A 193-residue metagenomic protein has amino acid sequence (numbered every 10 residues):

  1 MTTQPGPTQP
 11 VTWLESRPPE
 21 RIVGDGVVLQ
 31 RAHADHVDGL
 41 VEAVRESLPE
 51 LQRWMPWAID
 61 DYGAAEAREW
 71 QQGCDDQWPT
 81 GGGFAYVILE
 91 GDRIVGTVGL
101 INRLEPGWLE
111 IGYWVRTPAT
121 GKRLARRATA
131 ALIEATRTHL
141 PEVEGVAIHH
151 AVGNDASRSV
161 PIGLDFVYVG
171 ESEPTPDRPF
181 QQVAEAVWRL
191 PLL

Functional and structural regions predicted by a protein language model:
M1-G39, A43-E50, A85-L193: Acyl-donor (CoA/ACP) binding surface of acyl/acetyltransferases
A34, R45, D61-R68, G82: Generic alpha-helical scaffold signal
E50, E69, G73, Q77 (+1 more regions): Solvent-exposed, charged/polar functional surfaces in cytosolic regulatory/catalytic domains
Q52-Q72: Conserved GNAT-fold acetyl-CoA-binding loop/helix
W54-W57, W78, W114, W188: Tryptophan-centered motif/residue detector
I59-D61, Q72-Y86: A short helix-loop-beta-strand connector motif used in the catalytic cores of GNAT acetyltransferases and, in some
